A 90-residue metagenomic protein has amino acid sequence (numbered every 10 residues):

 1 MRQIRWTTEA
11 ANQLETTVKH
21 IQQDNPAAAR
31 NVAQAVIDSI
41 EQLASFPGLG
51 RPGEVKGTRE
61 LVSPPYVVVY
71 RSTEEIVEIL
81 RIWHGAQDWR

Functional and structural regions predicted by a protein language model:
M1-R2, R90: Absolute protein N-terminus
Q3-T58: Basic, Lys/Arg-enriched alpha-helical interface segments
R30, S63, V67, R71-R90: Enriched for short, Lys/Arg-rich terminal
